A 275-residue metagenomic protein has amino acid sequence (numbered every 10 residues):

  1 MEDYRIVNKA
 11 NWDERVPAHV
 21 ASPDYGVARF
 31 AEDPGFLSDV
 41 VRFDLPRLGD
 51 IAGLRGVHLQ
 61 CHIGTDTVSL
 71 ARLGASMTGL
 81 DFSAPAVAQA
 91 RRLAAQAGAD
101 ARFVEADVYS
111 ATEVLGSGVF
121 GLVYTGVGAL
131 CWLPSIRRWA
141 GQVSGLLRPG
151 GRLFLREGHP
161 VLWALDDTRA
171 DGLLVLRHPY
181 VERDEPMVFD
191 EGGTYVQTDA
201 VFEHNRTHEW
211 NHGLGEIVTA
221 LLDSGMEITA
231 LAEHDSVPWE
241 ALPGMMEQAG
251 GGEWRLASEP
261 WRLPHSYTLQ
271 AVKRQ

Functional and structural regions predicted by a protein language model:
D24-R55: Conserved alpha-helix/loop element of class I SAM-dependent methyltransferases that forms part of the SAM/SAH-binding
L54-T112: Class I SAM-dependent methyltransferase SAM/SAH-binding core
E113-V123: A short acidic, Gly/Pro-enriched loop at the edge of an enzyme's catalytic core that lines a small-molecule cofactor
G121-R137: A short SAM/SAH-binding and catalytic strip from SAM-dependent methyltransferases
R137-R152: A short glycine-rich, Lys/Arg-flanked "PGG" loop and its adjoining helix->strand segment in the class I
R152-Y195: Conserved class I S-adenosyl-L-methionine
E157-G172, A200-E216: Acceptor-substrate binding/catalytic loop of class I
T207-L231: Short alpha-helix
